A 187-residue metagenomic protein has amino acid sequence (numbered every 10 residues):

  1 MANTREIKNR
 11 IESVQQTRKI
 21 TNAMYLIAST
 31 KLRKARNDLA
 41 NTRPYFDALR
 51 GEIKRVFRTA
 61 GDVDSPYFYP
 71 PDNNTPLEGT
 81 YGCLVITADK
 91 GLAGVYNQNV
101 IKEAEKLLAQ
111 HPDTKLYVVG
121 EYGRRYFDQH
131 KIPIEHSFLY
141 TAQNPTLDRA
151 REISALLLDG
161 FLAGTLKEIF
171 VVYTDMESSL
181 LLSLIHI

Functional and structural regions predicted by a protein language model:
A2-I185: Conserved loop-to-helix interface motifs that mediate assembly, gating, or partner/ligand docking in ancient ring
